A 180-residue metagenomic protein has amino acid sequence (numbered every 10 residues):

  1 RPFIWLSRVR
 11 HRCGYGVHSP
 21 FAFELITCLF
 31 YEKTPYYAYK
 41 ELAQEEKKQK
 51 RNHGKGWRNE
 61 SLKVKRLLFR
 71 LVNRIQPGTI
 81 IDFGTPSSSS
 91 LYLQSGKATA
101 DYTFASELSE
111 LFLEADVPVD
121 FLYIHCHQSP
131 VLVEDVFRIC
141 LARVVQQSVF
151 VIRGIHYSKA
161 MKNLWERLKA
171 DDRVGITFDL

Functional and structural regions predicted by a protein language model:
R1-F121, H127-Q146, H156-L180: A short alpha-helical cap/connector motif
